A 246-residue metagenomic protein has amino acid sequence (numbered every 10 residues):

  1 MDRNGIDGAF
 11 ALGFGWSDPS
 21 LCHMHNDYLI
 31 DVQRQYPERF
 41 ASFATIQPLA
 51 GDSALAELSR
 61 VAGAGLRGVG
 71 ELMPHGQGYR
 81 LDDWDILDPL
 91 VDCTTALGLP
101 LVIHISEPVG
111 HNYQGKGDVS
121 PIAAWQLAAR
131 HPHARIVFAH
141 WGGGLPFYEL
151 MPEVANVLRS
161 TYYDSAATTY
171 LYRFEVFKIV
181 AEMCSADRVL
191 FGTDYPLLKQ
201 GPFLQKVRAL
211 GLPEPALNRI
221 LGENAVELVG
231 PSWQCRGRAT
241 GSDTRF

Functional and structural regions predicted by a protein language model:
M1, L29, Q33, V61 (+8 more regions): Conserved, mostly hydrophobic/aromatic
M1-G8, I179, M183-L190, L197-F246: Mid-to-C-terminal alpha-helical segments outside catalytic/metal-binding sites
D2, E57, L127-R130: A generic "structured core" feature
D7-G8, W16-V109, Y113, L171: Active-site gating/metal-coordination segments in enzymes
F10-G13, T45, V137-H140, D164-A166 (+2 more regions): Short beta-strand segments
H23-D27, P121, Y148, G201: Short, surface-exposed alpha-helical segments at coil->helix boundaries
P48, G144, P196-L197: Short glycine-enriched loops at secondary-structure junctions
R67-G68, M73, L81-L190: Catalytic pocket-lining loop regions of alpha/beta-barrel enzymes, especially the amidohydrolase/enolase/GH5 lineages
